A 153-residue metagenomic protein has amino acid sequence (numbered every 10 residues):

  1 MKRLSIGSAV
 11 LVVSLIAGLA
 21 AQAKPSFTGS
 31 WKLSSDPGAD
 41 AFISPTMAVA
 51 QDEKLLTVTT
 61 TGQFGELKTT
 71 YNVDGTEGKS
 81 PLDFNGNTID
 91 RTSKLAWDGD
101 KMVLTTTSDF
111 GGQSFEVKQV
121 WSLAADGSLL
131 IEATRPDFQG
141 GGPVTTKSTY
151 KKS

Functional and structural regions predicted by a protein language model:
M1-V10: Bacterial N-terminal signal peptides that target proteins for export
V12-A21: Hydrophobic h-region of N-terminal signal peptides that target proteins for export in Gram-negative bacteria
Q22-S153: Hydrophobic small-molecule pocket/channel-lining residues, especially in calycin-type beta-barrels
